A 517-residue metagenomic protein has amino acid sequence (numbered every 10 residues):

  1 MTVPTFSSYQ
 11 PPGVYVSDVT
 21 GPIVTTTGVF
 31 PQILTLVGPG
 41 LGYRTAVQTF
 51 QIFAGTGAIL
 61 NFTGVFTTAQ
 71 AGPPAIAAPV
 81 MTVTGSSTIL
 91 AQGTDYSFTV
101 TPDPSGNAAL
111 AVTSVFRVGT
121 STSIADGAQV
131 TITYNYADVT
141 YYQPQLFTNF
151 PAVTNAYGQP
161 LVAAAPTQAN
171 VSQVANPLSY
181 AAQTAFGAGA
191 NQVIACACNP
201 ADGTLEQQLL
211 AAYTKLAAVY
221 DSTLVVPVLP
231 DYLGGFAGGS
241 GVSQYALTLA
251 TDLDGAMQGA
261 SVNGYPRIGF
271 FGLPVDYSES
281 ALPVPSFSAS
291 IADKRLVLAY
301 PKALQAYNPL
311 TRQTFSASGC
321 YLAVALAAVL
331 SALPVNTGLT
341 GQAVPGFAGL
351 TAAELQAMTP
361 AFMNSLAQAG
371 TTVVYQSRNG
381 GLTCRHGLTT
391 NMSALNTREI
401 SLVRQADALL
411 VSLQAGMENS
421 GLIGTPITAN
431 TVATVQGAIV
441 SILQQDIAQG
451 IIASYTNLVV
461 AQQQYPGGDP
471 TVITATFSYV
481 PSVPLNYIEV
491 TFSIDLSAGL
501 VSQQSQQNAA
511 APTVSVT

Functional and structural regions predicted by a protein language model:
T2-T45, T49-Q51, S86, A111-S114 (+5 more regions): A glycine- and small-residue-enriched flexible loop/hinge signal that marks low-structured segments
V29, G127, P470-T474: A general secondary-structure signal for short beta-strands and their flanking turns/coil in non-transmembrane regions
L41-Q129, T133-D138: Extended beta-strand solenoid/passenger and fiber regions
L410-S454: Intrinsically disordered, low-complexity segments enriched in Gly and acidic/Ser/Thr residues that form flexible
G437-P481: C-terminal structured domain segments
Q463-T517: C-terminal edge-of-domain segments
